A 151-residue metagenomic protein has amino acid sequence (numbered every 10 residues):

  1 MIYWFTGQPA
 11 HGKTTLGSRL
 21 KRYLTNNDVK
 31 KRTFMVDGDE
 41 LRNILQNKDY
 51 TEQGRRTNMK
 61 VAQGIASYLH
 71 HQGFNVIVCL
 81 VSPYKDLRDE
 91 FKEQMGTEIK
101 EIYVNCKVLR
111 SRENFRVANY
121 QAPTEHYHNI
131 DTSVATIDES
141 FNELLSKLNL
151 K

Functional and structural regions predicted by a protein language model:
I2: Walker A (P-loop) ATP-phosphate-binding motif of ABC ATPase nucleotide-binding domains
F5: Hydrophobic anchor at the beta1->P-loop junction of P-loop NTPases
Q8: P-loop (Walker A) phosphate-binding loop of NTP-binding proteins
H11: ATP-binding Walker
T14: Walker A/P-loop
G17-S67: Conserved substrate/cofactor phosphate-moiety recognition/catalytic segment in nucleotide-dependent phosphotransferases
I44, E52-G96, Y103-V108: Glycine-rich phosphate-binding loop used to anchor ATP phosphates in small-molecule kinases, encompassing both
V104-K151: Small-molecule kinase domains that catalyze NTP-dependent phosphoryl transfer to phosphate-bearing small molecules
